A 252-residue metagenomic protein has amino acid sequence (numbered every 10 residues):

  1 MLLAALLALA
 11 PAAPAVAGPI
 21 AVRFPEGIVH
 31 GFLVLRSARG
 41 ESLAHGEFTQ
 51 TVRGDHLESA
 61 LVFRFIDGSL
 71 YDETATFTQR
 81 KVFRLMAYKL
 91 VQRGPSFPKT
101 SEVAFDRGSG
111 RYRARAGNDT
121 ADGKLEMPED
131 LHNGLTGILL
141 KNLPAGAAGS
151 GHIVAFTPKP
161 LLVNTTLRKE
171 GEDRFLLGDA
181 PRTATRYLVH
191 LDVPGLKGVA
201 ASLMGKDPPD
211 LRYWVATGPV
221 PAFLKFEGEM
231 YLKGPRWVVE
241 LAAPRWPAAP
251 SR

Functional and structural regions predicted by a protein language model:
M1-P11: Bacterial N-terminal signal peptides
L2, P128, P144, V193-G198: Serine/threonine-rich low-complexity intrinsically disordered regions
A17-R107, S150-R252: Acidic, serine/threonine-rich low-complexity disordered tracts
Y112-G151: Surface-exposed beta-loop interaction hotspot
